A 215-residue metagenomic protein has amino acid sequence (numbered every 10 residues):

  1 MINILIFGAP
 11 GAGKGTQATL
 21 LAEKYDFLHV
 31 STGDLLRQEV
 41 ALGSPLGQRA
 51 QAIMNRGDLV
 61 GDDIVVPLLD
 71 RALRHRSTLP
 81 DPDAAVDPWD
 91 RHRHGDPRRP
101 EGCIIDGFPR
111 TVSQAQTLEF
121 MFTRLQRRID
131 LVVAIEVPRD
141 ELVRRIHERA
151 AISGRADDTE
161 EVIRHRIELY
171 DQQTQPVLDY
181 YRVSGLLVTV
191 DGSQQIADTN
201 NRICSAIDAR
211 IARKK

Functional and structural regions predicted by a protein language model:
M1-K215: Glycine-rich phosphate-binding loop of ATP-dependent small-molecule kinases
